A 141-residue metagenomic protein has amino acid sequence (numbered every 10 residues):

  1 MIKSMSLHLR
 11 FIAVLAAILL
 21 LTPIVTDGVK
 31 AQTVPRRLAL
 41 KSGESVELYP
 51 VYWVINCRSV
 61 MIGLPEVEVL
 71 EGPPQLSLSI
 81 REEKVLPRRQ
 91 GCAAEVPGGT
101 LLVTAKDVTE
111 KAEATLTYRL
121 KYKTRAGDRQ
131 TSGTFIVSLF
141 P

Functional and structural regions predicted by a protein language model:
I2-L15: Bacterial N-terminal signal peptides that target proteins for export
L19-G28: C-terminal segment of classical bacterial N-terminal signal peptides
Q32-P65: Extracellular ectodomain surface segments
L38, A126-P141: C-terminal edge beta-strand
S59-A93: Surface-exposed or secretory-pathway low-complexity segments enriched in glycine-proline and Ser/Thr/acidic residues
L64, S79, P97-K106: Extracellular low-complexity Ser/Thr/Asn/Gly-rich intrinsically disordered segments
T100-A126: A short beta-strand micro-motif common to beta-rich folds, especially ectodomain repeats
